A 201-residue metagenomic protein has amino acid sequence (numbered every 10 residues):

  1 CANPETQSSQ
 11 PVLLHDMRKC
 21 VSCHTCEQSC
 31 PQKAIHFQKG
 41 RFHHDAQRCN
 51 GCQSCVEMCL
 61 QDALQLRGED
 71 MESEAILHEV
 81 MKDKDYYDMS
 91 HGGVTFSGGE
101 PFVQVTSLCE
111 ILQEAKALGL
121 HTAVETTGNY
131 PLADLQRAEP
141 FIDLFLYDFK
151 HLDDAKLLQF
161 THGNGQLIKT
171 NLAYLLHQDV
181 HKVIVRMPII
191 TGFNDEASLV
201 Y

Functional and structural regions predicted by a protein language model:
C1-S8, T25-H44, S54-E69: Iron-sulfur cluster-binding cysteine motifs and their immediate structural context in ferredoxin-like electron-transfer
A2-S9, D195-Y201: Short, intrinsically disordered, charge-balanced linker/junction segments flanking boundaries in proteins
P11-L13: Well-ordered beta-sheet/strand-loop patches within structured domains
R18, A46-Q53: Cysteine-rich micro-motifs
H24, Q53, V105, C109: Conserved active-site region of classical short-chain dehydrogenase/reductase
E74-Y201: Conserved AdoMet/S-adenosylmethionine-binding subsite of the radical SAM
